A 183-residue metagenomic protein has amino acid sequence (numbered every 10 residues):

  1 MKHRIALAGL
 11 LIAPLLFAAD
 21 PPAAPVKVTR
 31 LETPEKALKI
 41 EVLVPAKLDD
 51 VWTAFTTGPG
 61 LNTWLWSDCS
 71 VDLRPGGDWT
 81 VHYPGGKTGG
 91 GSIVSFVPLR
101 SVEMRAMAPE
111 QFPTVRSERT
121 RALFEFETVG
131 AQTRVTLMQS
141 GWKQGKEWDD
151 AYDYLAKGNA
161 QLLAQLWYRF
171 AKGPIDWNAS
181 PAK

Functional and structural regions predicted by a protein language model:
M1-R4: Positively charged n-region of N-terminal signal peptides that target proteins for export
A6-L16: Bacterial N-terminal signal peptides
A18-S70: Hydrophobic ligand-binding cavity/cleft-lining segments
A19-P22, G141-K183: A conserved amphipathic terminal alpha-helix motif
I40-V42, G90-S95, R119-T128: Hydrophobic/aromatic beta-strand elements that line small-molecule binding cavities or substrate pockets in beta-rich
V51, L61, W79, I93 (+4 more regions): Hydrophobic pocket/interface hotspot
P59-S92, L99, A179-P181: Short beta-edge strand/loop motif at the mouth of beta-sheet-based domains
F112-K157: Beta-strand/loop substructures that line and gate deep hydrophobic ligand-binding cavities in soluble
